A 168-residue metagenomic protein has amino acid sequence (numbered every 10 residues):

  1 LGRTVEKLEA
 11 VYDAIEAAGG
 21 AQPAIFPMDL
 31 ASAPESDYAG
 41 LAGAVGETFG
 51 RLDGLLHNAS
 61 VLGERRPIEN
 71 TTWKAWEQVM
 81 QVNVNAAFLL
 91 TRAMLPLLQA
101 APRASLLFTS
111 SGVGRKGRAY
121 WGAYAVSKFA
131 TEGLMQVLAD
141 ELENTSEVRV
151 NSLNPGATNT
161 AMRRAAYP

Functional and structural regions predicted by a protein language model:
A18-P34: Rossmann-fold cofactor-recognition segment
L41, R66-I68, A75-E77: Substrate-binding pocket helix/loop in short-chain dehydrogenase/reductase
N58-E64: Conserved NAD(P)H cofactor-binding loop of Rossmann-fold oxidoreductase domains
T71, G117-A125, V137, A166: Active-site loop-to-helix junction immediately N-terminal to the catalytic Tyr of the SDR YXXXK motif in Rossmann-fold
T91, S127: Active-site helix of classical SDR
S111: Residue(s) in the substrate-gating loop at a strand-loop-helix junction that position the organic substrate next
K116, V137-V148: Active-site-adjacent segment of SDR/Rossmann-fold oxidoreductases
